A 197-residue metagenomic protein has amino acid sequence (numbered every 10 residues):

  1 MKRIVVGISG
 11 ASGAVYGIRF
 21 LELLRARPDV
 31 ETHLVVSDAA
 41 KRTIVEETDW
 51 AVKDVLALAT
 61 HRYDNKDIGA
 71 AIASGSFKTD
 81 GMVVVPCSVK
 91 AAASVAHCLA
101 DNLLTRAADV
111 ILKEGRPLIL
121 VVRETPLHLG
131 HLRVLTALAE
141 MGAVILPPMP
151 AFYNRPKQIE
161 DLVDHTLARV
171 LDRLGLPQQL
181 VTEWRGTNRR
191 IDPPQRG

Functional and structural regions predicted by a protein language model:
M1-I119, R123-G197: A cross-family phosphate/adenosyl-ligand binding-site feature
